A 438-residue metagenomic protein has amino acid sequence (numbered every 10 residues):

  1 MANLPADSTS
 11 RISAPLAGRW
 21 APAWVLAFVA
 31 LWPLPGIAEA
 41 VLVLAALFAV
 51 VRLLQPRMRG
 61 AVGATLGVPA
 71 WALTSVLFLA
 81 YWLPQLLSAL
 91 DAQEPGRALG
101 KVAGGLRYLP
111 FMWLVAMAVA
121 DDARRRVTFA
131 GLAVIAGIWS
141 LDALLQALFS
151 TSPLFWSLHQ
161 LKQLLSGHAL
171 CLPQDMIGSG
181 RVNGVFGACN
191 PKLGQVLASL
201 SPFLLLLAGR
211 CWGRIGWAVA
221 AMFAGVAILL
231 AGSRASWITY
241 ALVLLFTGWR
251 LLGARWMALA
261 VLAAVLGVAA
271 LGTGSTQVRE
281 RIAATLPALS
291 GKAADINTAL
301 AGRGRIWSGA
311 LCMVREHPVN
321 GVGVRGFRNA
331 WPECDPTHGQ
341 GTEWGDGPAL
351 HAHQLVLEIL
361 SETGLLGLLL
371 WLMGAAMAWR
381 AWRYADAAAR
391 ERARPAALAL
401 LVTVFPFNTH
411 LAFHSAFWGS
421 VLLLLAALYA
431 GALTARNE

Functional and structural regions predicted by a protein language model:
M1-G100, M117-V134, S157-Q163, C211 (+2 more regions): Transmembrane signal-anchor hairpin modules in multi-pass inner-membrane enzymes, especially those that act on
A2-A17, Y384-A393, F407-L411, L424-E438: A juxtamembrane structural motif centered on a specific transmembrane helix
N3, W24, P110, L114 (+8 more regions): Alpha-helical transmembrane segments of multi-pass inner-membrane proteins
L44-R52, L244, W371-M377, A396-N408 (+1 more regions): Transmembrane alpha-helices of multi-pass inner-membrane enzymes
A49-R57, A61, Y240-V261, A385: Perimembrane helix-loop-helix junctions
V134, E362-T403: Hydrophobic transmembrane alpha-helices and their immediate junctions
L141, L145-S150, L230, L251-A299 (+3 more regions): A membrane-periplasm/extracellular boundary helix in multi-pass inner-membrane enzymes that assemble envelope glycans
A294-S308, N320-T363: Long extracytoplasmic/lumenal interhelical loops at the membrane interface of multi-pass membrane proteins
